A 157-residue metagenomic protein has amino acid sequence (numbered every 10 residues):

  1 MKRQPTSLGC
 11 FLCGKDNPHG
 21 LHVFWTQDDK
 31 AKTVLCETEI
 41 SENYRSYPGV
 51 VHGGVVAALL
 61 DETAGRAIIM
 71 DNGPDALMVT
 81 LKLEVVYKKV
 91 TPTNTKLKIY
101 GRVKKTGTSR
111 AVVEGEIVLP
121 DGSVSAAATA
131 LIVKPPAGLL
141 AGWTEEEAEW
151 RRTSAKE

Functional and structural regions predicted by a protein language model:
M1-N43, A148, R152-E157: Non-catalytic linker/capping segments at the edges of enzyme domains
M1-R3, P92-T93, K104-E157: HotDog/MaoC-like acyl-thioester-processing domains
T6-S7, H19-L21, K32-C36, L77-L83 (+2 more regions): A generic structural signal for short beta-strands and their flanking turns/coil linkers
F24, E84-V86, K98-R102, E114-E116 (+1 more regions): Residues located in well-ordered beta-strands
Q27-D29, Y87-K89, V103-K105: Short, low-complexity Ser/Thr-rich regulatory SLiMs
L35-L59: A conserved, well-ordered hydrophobic junction motif at loop->secondary-structure transitions
T38-I40, Y87, K134: Hydrophobic residues in beta-strands and at strand termini
T63-K98: Hydrophobic beta-strand-centered segment that forms part of the acyl-chain substrate-binding groove
